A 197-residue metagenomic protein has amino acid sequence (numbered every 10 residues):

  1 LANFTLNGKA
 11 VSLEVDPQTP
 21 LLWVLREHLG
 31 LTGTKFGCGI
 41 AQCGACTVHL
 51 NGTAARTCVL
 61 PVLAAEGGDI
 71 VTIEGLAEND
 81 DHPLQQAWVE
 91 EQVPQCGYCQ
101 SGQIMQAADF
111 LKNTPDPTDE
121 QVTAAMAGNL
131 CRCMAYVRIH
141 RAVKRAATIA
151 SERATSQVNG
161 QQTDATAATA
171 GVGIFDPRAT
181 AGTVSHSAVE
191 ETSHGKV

Functional and structural regions predicted by a protein language model:
L1-V197: Signature of N-terminal electron-transfer/Fe-S-associated modules in redox systems
